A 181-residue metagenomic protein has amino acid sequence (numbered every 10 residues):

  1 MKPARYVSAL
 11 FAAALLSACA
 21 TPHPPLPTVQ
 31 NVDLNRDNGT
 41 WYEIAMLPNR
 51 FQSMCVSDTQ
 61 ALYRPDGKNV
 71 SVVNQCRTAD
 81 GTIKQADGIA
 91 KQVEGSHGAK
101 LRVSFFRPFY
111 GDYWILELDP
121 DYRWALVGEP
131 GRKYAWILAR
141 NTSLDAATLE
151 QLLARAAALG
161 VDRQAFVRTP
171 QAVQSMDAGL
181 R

Functional and structural regions predicted by a protein language model:
M1-S8: Bacterial N-terminal signal peptides that target proteins for export
K2, C19-R181: A beta-rich soluble binding module of mature secreted/lumenal proteins
